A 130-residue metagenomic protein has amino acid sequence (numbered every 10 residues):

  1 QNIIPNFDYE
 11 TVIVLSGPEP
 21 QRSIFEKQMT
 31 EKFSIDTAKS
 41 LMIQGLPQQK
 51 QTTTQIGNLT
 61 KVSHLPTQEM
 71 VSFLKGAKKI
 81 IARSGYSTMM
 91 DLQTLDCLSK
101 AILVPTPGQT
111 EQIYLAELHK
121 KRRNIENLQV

Functional and structural regions predicted by a protein language model:
Q1-K79: Donor-nucleotide binding loops and adjacent catalytic segments primarily of GT-B fold Leloir glycosyltransferases
D36, Q55-G57, L95-L98, R122-R123: Short, structured coil segments at secondary-structure junctions
S40, A101-I102, E126: Hydrophobic beta-strand scaffold residues
Q44, T106, Q129: Short secondary-structure boundary segments
V62, V104, L128: Hydrophobic residues at beta-strand termini and immediately following loops that shape nucleotide-binding pockets
E69-Y114: A donor-sugar binding/catalytic signature common to diverse glycosyltransferases and related nucleotide-sugar
I113-R122: Active-site-proximal loop->helix
R122-V130: Leloir-type glycosyltransferase catalytic cores
